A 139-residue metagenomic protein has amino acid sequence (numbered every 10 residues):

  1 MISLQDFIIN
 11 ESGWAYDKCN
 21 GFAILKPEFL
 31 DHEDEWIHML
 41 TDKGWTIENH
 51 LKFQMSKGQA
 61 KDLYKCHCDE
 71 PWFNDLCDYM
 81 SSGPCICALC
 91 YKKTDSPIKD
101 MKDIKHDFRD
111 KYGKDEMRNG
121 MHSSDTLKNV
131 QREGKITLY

Functional and structural regions predicted by a protein language model:
M1-S3: A signal for long, low-complexity, Ser/Thr/Asn-enriched, surface-exposed stalk/shaft and domain-boundary segments
F7-Y139: Non-catalytic terminal and connector segments of soluble metabolic enzymes
